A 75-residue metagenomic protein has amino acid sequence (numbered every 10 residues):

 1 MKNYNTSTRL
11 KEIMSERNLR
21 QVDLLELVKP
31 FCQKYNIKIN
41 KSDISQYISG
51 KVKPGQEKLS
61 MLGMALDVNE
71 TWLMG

Functional and structural regions predicted by a protein language model:
M1-K29: A short, Lys/Arg-rich alpha-helix, primarily the initiator
K2-N3, N36, K51: Residue-level marker of regulatory loop/turn positions in helix-turn-helix DNA-binding domains and in histidine
L19-Q46: Short alpha-helical DNA-recognition segment
Q46-M64: Short, basic-rich loop-to-helix N-cap that marks the start of a DNA-contacting helix
W72-G75: Short amphipathic recognition helices of helix-turn-helix/homeodomain-type DNA-binding modules
